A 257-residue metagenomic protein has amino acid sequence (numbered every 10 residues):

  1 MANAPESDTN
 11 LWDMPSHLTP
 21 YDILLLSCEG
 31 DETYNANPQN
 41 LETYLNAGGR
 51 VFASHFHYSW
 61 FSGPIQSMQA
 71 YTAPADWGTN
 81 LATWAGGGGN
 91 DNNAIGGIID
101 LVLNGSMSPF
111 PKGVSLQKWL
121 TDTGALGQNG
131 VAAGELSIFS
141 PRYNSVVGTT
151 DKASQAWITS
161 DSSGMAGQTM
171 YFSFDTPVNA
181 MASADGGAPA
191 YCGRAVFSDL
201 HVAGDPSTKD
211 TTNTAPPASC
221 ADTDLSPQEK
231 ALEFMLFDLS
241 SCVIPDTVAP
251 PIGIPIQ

Functional and structural regions predicted by a protein language model:
M1-A70: Helical hinge/lid and interdomain linker segments adjacent to catalytic or ligand-binding clefts that mediate domain
D13-M14, F110, S226, Q257: Intrinsic-disorder/low-complexity, polar/charged segments
L24, N40, N46-S54, S115 (+1 more regions): A glycine-centered loop/beta-turn motif at secondary-structure junctions
A53, H57-Q168, P177: An acidic, glycine-rich "communication" segment
G63-I65, Q69, N213, P250-G253: Generic alpha-helical propensity signal that fires on short helical segments and nearby coil/disordered stretches
S241-Q257: Alpha/beta-hydrolase-fold serine-hydrolase catalytic core, especially in secreted/extracellular enzymes
